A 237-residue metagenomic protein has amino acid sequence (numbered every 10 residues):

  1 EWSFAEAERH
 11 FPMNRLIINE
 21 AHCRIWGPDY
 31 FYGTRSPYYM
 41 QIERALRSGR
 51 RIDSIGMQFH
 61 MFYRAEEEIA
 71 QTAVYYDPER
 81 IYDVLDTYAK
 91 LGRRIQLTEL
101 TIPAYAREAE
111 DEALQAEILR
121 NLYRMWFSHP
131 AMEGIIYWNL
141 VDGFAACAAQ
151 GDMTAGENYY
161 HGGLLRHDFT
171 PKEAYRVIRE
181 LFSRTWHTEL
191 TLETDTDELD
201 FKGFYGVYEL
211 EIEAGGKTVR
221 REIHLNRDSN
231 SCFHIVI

Functional and structural regions predicted by a protein language model:
E1-R107: Noncatalytic carbohydrate-binding groove/subsite architecture in carbohydrate-active enzymes
E6, H10, I69-R94, T101-I237: Aromatic-rich peripheral "rim/lid" segments of glycoside hydrolase catalytic domains that contact and position glycan
